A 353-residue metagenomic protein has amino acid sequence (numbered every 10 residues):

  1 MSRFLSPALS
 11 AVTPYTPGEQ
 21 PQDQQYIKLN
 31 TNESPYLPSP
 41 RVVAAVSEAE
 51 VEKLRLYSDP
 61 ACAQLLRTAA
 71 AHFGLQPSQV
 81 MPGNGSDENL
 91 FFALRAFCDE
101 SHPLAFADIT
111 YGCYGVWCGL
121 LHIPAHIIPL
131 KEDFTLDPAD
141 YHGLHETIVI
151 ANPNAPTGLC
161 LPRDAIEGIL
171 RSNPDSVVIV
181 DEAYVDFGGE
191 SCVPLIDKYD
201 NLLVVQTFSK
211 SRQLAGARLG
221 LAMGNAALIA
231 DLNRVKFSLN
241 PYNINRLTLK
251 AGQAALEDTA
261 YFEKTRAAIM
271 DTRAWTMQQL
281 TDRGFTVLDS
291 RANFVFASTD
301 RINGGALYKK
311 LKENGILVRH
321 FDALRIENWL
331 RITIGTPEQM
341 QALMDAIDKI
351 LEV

Functional and structural regions predicted by a protein language model:
M1-L56, G143-L144: N-terminal "arm"/small-domain region of PLP-dependent enzymes with the aminotransferase-like
Q64-P103, L121, R301: Phosphate-binding glycine-rich loop
S78, V204, R283-T286, I316-F321: A short linear hydrophobic-aromatic micro-motif
H126, L130-D186: Active-site phosphate-binding strand-loop segment of PLP-dependent enzymes
D164, K309-N314, R319, A323-V353: PLP-dependent enzyme catalytic core of the Aspartate aminotransferase-like
N201-T281, F285-L288: PLP-dependent aminotransferase class I/II
M270, D282-N314, L330: Conserved PLP-binding catalytic core of the aspartate aminotransferase-like
